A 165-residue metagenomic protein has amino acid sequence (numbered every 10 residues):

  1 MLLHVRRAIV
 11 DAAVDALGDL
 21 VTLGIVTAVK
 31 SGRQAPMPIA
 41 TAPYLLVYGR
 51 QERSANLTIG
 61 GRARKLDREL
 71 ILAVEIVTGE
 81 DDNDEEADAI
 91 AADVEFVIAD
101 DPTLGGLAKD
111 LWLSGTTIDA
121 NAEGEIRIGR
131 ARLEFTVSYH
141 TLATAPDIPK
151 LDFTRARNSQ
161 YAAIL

Functional and structural regions predicted by a protein language model:
M1-M37, T41, R50-L165: Charged, amphipathic alpha-helical segments and their flanking helix caps
Y44: Beta-strand-rich binding-surface signature of beta-sandwich/beta-barrel folds used to engage anionic ligands
